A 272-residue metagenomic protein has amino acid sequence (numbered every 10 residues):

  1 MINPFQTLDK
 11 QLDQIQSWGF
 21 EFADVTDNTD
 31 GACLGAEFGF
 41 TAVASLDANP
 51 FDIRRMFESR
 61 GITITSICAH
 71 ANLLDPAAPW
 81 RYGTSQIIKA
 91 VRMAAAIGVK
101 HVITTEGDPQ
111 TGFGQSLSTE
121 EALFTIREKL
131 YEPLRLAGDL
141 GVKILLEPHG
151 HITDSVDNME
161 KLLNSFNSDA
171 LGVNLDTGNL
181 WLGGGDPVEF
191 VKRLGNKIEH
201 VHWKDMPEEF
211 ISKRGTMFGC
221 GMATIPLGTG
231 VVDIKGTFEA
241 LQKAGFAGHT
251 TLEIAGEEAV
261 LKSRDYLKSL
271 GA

Functional and structural regions predicted by a protein language model:
M1-D24, E58-R60, G98, T153-A272: Histidine-acidic metal/acid-base catalytic patches
D9-Q11, Q16, F51-S59, L73-G172 (+1 more regions): Active-site acidic/histidine proton-transfer and metal-coordination neighborhood in alpha/beta enzyme cores
E21-D27, T63-C68, K100-T104: Short, well-structured secondary-structure segments
D24-D52, E106-L117: Glycine-rich, proline-tolerant flexible connector loops at the mouths of alpha/beta enzymes
N28, N72, G107, M206 (+1 more regions): Flexible loop residues that form catalytic and substrate-binding hotspots at small-molecule/glycan-binding clefts
L34-F38, A77-P79, G114-L117, D157-M159 (+2 more regions): Short secondary-structure transition/capping segments
F38-F51, E121-L123, G221-V231: A short acidic, glycine-rich active-site loop that binds or catalyzes chemistry on phosphate/adenosine moieties
A69-A71, L146-P148, T177, L252-I254: Short glycine-centered, acidic/aromatic-flanked micro-motifs in structured strand/loop junctions that mark active-site
